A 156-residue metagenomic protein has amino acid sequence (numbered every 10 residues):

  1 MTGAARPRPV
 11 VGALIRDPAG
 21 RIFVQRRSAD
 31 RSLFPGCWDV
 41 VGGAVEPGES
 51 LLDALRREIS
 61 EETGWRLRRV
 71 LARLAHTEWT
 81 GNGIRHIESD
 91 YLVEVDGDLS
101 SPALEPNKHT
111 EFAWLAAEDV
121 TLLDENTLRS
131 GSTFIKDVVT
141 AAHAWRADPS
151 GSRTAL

Functional and structural regions predicted by a protein language model:
M1-I22, H76: Conserved N-terminal beta-strand and adjoining loop/helix that marks the start of the Nudix/MutT-like hydrolase domain
R8, P35-C37, H86-E88: Short connector loops at helix/strand junctions that flank enzyme active sites, especially segments positioning acidic
I15-R16, V24, V93, W114: Conserved hydrophobic "DFG−1" position in protein kinase catalytic cores
R21-E61: Conserved Nudix-box catalytic region and its N-terminal flanking loop in Nudix hydrolases and closely related
V45-R69, T77-L128, L156: Unchanged
S130-L156: Charged phosphate-binding loop/patch that engages nucleotide di/tri-phosphates or the phosphate backbone of nucleic
